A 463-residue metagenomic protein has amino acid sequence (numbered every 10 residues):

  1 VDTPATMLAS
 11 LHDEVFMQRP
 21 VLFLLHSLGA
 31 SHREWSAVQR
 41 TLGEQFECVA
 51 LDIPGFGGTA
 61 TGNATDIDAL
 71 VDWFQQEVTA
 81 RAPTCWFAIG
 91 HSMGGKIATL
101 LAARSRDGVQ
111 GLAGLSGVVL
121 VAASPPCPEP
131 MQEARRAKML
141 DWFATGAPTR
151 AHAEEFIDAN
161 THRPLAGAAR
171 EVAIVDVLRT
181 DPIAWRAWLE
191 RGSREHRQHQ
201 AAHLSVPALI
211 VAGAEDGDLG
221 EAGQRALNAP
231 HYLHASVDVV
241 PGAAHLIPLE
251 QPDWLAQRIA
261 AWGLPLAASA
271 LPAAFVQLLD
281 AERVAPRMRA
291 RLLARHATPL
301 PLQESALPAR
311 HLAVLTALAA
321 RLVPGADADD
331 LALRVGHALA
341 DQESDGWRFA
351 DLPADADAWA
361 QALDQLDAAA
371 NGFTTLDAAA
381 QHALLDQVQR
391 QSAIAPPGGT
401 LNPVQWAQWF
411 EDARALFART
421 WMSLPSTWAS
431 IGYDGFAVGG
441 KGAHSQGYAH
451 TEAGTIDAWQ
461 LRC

Functional and structural regions predicted by a protein language model:
L11-A60: Conserved HGGG/HGGXW glycine-rich cap/lid loop of the alpha/beta-hydrolase fold
V49-I89, M93, L100-G111, Q257-A260: Active-site loop/oxyanion-hole signature of alpha/beta-hydrolase fold enzymes
A103-R104, G111-G146: Flexible "cap/lid" loop of the alpha/beta hydrolase fold
E129-A134, A147-A202: Conserved alpha/beta-hydrolase catalytic His-Asp/Glu region
P207-A243: Conserved loop-alpha-helix segment in the C-terminal half of the alpha/beta-hydrolase fold that carries the catalytic
A243-A256: Catalytic histidine-centered segment of alpha/beta-hydrolase-like enzymes
L264-A320: N-terminal leader/targeting peptides and immediately adjacent processing regions
L279, T298-L300, L312-A317, R321 (+1 more regions): Mature-region segments of soluble proteins
